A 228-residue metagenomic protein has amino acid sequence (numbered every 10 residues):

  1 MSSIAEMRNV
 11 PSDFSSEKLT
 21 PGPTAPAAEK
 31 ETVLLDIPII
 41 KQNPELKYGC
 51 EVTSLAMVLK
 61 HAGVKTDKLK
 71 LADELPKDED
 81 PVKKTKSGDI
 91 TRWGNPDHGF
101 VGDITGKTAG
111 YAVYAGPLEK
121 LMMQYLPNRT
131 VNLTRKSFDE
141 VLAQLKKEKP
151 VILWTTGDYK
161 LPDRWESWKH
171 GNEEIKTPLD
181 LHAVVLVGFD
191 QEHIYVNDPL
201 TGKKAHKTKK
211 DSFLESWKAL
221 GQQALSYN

Functional and structural regions predicted by a protein language model:
M1-A115, G157, R164-H170, T177: Active-site-adjacent structural segments surrounding the nucleophilic cysteine of cysteine proteases and isopeptidases
T20, S167-G171, I175-P178, V184-N228: Noncatalytic regulatory segments and standalone regulatory/sensor domains
E31-T32, P150, A183, H193: A residue-level signal for beta-strand positions that form part of recognition/binding surfaces within mature
S54, S137, T155-Y159, G188-D190 (+1 more regions): A mature extracytoplasmic/lumenal domain signature
L55-D67, P76-D80, M123-P127, K146 (+3 more regions): Sec-exported extracytoplasmic/periplasmic mature domains
R92-A183, S226-Y227: Predominantly the structural core of cysteine protease catalytic domains
